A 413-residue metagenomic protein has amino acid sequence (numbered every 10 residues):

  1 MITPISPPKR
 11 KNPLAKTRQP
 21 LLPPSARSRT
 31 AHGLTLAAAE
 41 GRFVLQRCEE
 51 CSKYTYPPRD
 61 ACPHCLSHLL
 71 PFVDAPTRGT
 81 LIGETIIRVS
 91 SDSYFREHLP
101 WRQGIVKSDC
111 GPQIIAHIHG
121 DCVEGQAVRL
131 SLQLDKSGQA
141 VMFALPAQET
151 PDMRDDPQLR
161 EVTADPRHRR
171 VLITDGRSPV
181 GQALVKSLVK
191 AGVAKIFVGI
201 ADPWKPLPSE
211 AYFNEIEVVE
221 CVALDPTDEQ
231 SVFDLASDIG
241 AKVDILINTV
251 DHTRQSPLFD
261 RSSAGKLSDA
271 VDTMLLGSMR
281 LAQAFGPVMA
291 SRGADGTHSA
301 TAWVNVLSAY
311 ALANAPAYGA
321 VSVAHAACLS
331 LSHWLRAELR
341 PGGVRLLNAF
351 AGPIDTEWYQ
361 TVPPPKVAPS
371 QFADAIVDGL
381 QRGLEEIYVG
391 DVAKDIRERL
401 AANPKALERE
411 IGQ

Functional and structural regions predicted by a protein language model:
T174, V243-H252, M274, N305: Rossmann-fold scaffold of SDR-type NAD(P)-dependent oxidoreductases
R177-S178: Conserved glycine-rich cofactor-binding loop
F213-E229: Rossmann-fold cofactor-recognition segment
A241, T273-T297, R336-A337: Amphipathic alpha-helical dimer-interface segment in Rossmann-like NAD(P)H-dependent oxidoreductases
D251-S268, S291, G296, A317: Conserved mid-core segment of classical short-chain dehydrogenase/reductases
H252, S263-M279, V304, C328: Catalytic Tyr-X3-Lys loop
D295-H333, A337-R340: Catalytic loop of short-chain dehydrogenase/reductase
N348, Q360-A402: C-terminal helical subdomain
